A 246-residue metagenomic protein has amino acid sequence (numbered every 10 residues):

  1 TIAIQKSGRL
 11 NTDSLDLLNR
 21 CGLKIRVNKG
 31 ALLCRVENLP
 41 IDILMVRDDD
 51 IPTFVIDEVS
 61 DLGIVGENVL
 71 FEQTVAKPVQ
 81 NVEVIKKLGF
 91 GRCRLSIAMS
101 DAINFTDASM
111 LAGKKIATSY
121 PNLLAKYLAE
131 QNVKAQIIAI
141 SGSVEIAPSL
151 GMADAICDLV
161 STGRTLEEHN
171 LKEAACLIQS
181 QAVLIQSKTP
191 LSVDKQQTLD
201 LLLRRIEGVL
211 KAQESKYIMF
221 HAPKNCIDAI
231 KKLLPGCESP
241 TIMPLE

Functional and structural regions predicted by a protein language model:
T1-P40, G66-G89, R94, A102-E246: Small-molecule-sensing regulatory modules
R35-T53: Active-site-flanking structural segment that lines cofactor/substrate pockets
T53, R94-A98: Signature of uroporphyrinogen-III synthase
V55, D61-L62, D154-A155: Short, Asp-centered acidic motifs that coordinate Mg2+ and/or phosphate in catalytic or ligand-binding sites
E58-V59, E67: Aromatic- and charge-enriched surface segment that lines or borders ligand/interaction sites
